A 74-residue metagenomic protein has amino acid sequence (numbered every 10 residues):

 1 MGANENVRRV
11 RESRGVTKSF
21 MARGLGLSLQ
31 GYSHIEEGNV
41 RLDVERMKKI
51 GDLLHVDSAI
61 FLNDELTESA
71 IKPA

Functional and structural regions predicted by a protein language model:
M1-S13: A short, Lys/Arg-rich alpha-helix, primarily the initiator
N6, T17, D43-R46, D57: Residues that mark the N-terminal boundary/hinge immediately upstream of a DNA-recognition element
E12, R23, D52: Alpha-helical residues within the helix-turn-helix
G15-H34: Short alpha-helical DNA-recognition segment
G26, E45-I60: DNA major-groove recognition helix of helix-turn-helix/homeodomain DNA-binding modules
N39-K49, E68: Short, basic-rich loop-to-helix N-cap that marks the start of a DNA-contacting helix
D52, A59-A74: Short, charged recognition helix plus adjacent turn of helix-turn-helix-like nucleic-acid-binding domains
